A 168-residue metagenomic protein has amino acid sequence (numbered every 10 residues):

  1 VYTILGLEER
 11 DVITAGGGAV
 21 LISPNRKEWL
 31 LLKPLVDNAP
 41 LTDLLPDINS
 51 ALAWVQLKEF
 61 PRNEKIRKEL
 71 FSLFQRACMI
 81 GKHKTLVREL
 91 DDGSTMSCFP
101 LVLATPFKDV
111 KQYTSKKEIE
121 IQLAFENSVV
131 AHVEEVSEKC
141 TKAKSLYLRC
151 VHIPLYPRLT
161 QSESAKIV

Functional and structural regions predicted by a protein language model:
V1-L35: Active-site PLP attachment segment
K27-V168: PLP-dependent aminotransferase class I/II
